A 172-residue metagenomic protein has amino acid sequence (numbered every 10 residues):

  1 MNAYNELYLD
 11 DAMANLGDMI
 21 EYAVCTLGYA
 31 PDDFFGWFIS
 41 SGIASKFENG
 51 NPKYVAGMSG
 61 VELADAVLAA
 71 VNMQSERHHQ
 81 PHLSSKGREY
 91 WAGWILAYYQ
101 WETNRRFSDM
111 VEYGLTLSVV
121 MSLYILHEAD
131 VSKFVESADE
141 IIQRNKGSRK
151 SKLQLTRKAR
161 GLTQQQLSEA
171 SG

Functional and structural regions predicted by a protein language model:
M1-E102, L123, F134-R144: C-terminal alpha-helical interaction appendages
E21, D32, Q154-L155, Q165: Residues within the helices of the helix-turn-helix
V24, R157, S168: The alpha-helix within a helix-turn-helix
F38-I39, G161-G172: Short alpha-helical DNA-recognition segment
R105-S108: Thiolate-centered catalytic microenvironments shared by cysteine-dependent enzyme domains
L126-V131, K146: C-terminus-biased signal that marks the final domain/tail of proteins
A138-A159: A short, Lys/Arg-rich alpha-helix, primarily the initiator
